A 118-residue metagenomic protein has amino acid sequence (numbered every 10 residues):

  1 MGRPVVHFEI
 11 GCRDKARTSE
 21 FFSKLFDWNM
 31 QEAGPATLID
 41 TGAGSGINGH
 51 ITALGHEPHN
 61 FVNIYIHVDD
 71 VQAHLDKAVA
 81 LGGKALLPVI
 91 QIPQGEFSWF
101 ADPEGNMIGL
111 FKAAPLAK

Functional and structural regions predicted by a protein language model:
M1-S19, S45-G46, V62-I64, V68 (+1 more regions): N-terminal beta-strand motif that seeds the catalytic metal site of vicinal oxygen chelate
V5-R13, G55-V79, E96-A101: Vicinal oxygen chelate
I10, L75-D76, L81-K118: Vicinal oxygen chelate
A16, N29-M30, Q72: Secondary-structure boundary/capping signal
F22: Catalytic core of tubulin tyrosine ligase-like
L25-M30, G82-K84: Conserved acetyl-CoA-binding loop of GNAT-fold acetyltransferases
D27-N60, M107-A113: Conserved short beta-strand elements that form part of the metal-binding/catalytic scaffold of enzyme active sites
P35, V71, E104: A generic "binding-loop/recognition-motif" signal
